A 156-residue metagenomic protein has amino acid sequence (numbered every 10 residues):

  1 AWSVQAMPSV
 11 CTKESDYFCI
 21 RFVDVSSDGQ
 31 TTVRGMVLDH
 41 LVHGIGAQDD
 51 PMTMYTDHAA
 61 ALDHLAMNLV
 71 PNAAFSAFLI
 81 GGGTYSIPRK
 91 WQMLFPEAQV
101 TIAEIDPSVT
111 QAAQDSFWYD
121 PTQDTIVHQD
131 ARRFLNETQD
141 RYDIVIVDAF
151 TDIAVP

Functional and structural regions predicted by a protein language model:
A1-D39: Basic, ligand-binding patches in group-transfer machinery, especially extracytoplasmic/periplasmic segments
W2-S3, H40-I45, L65-M67, I144-V147: Generic detector of short, locally flexible boundary/turn motifs and exposed helical patches
S15-F18, G44-A47, G82, A131: Glycine-centered flexibility motif
G29, H43-I45, F134: A broad, structure-centric signal for solvent-exposed, well-ordered loop/edge residues that line or flank functional
H40-M52, A154: Acidic/histidine-rich helix-loop elements that form or flank divalent-metal/phosphate-binding sites at the catalytic
T53-P156: The AdoMet/dcAdoMet-binding core of the Class I SAM-like
